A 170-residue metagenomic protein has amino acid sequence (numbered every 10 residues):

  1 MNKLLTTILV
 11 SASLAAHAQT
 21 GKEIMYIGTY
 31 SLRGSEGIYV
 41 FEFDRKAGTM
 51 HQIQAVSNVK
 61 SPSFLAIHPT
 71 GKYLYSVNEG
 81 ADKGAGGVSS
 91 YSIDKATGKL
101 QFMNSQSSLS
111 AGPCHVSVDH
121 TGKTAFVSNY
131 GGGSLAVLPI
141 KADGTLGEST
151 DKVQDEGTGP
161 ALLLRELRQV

Functional and structural regions predicted by a protein language model:
M1-K22: Bacterial Sec-dependent N-terminal signal peptides
Q19-F43: An edge-strand/N-cap motif at the start of beta-rich repeat modules
T20-G21, I67-G71, V118-G122: Residue-level detector of Asp-centered blade-edge/turn motifs that repeat once per structural unit in beta-propeller
E23, E36-Y39, H51, G86-V88 (+3 more regions): Repetitive beta-architecture junctions, highlighting loop-to-beta-strand starts across blade-like repeats
S31-G34, E79-G84, G131-S134: Short glycine/acidic-enriched loop and turn motifs that connect beta-strands
G34, K60-S63, G112, L167-Q169: Beta-rich catalytic cores
G98-V170: Asp-box/WD-like beta-propeller blade repeats and closely related beta-sheet repeat scaffolds
